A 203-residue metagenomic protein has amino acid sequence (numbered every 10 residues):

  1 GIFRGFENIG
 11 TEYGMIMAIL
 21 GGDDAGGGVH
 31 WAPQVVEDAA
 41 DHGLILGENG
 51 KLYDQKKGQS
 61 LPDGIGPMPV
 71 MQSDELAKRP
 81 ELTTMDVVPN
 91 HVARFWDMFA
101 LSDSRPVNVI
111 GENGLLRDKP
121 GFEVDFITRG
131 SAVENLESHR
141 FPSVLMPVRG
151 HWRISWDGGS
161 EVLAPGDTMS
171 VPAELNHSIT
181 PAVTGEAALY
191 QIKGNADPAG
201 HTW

Functional and structural regions predicted by a protein language model:
G1, R129-A132, P165-T168, P172-N176: Tight coil/turn sites that cap or link beta-strands
I2, I9, S138-P165, L175: A short beta-strand-loop-beta hairpin characteristic of the jelly-roll/cupin
F3-P80, S178-W203: Double-stranded beta-helix
A18, V124-F126, V144, S160 (+2 more regions): Conserved hydrophobic/aromatic beta-strand scaffold that supports enzyme active sites
L44-N135: A short, N-terminal "cap"/entry segment at the start of jelly-roll beta-barrel domains of the cupin/DSBH fold
L115-F126, S138-V144, H151, A187-L189: Intrinsically disordered, low-complexity segments enriched in Gly and acidic/Ser/Thr residues that form flexible
N135, P165-G166, I192-N195: Sequence termini and other peripheral, non-core segments
N135-L136, T180: Beta-strand elements of modular eukaryotic interaction domains
